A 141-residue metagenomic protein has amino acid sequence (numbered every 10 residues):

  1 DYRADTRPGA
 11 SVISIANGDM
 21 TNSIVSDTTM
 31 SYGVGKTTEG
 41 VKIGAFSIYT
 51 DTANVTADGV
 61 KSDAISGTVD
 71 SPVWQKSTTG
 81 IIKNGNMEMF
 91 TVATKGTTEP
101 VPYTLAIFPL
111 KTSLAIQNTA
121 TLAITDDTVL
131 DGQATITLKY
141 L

Functional and structural regions predicted by a protein language model:
D1-L141: Mature extracellular/passenger domains of Gram-negative fimbrial/pilin and adhesin proteins
